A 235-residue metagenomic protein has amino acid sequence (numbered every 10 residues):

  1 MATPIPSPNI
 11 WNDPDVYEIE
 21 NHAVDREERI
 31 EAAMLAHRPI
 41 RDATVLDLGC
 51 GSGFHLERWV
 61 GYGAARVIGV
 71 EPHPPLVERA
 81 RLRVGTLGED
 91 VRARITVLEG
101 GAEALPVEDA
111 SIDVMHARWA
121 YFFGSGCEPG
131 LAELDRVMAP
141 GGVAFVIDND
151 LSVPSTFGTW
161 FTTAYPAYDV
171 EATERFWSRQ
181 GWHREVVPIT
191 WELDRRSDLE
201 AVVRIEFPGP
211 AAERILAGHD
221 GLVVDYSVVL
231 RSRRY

Functional and structural regions predicted by a protein language model:
M1-R41, F54-R58: Conserved class I S-adenosyl-L-methionine
L46, S52-A104: Class I SAM-dependent methyltransferase SAM/SAH-binding core
S52, S178, H183-Y235: Conserved Class I S-adenosyl-L-methionine
E103-M115: A short acidic, Gly/Pro-enriched loop at the edge of an enzyme's catalytic core that lines a small-molecule cofactor
V107, P166-P188: Active-site capping/gating segments
D113-C127: A short SAM/SAH-binding and catalytic strip from SAM-dependent methyltransferases
E128-P140: A short glycine-rich, Lys/Arg-flanked "PGG" loop and its adjoining helix->strand segment in the class I
V143-E174: Conserved class I S-adenosyl-L-methionine
